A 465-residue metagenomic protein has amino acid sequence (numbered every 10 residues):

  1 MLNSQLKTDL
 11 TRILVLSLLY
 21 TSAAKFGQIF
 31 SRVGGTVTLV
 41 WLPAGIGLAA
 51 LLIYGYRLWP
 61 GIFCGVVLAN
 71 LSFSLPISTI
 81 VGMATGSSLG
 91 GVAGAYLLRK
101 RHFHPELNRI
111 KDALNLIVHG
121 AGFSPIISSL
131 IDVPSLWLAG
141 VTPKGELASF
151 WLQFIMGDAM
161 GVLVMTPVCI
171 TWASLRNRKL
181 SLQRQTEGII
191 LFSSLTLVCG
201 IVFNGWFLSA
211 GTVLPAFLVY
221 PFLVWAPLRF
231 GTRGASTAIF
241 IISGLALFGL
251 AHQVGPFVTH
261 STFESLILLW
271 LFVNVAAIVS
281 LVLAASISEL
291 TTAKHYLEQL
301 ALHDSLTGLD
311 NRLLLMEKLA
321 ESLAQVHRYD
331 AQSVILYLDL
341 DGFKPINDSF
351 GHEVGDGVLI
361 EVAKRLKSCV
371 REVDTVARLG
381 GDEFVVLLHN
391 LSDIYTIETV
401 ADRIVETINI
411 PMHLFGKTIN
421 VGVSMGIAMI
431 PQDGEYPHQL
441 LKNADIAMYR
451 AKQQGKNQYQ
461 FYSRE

Functional and structural regions predicted by a protein language model:
L2-L39, G45-T142, T166-P215, P221-T237 (+1 more regions): Short helix-perturbing small/polar motifs within transmembrane alpha-helices
M83, I155-M160: Membrane-interface loop-to-helix entry segments
A148-G157, S265-L268: Short aromatic-rich membrane-water interface segments that cap or initiate transmembrane helices in multi-pass membrane
F217-L218, I267-S305, R312-A324, D374-T375: Signal-transducing coiled-coil linker helices
L247-L250: Hydrophobic transmembrane alpha-helices of multi-pass small-molecule transporters
E298-L302, G308-I335, D341-R371, A377-V386 (+3 more regions): Conserved long alpha-helical elements within nucleotide-processing catalytic cores of c-di-GMP signaling and class III
V376, R403, T407, H413 (+3 more regions): Cyclic nucleotide signaling catalytic output domains
